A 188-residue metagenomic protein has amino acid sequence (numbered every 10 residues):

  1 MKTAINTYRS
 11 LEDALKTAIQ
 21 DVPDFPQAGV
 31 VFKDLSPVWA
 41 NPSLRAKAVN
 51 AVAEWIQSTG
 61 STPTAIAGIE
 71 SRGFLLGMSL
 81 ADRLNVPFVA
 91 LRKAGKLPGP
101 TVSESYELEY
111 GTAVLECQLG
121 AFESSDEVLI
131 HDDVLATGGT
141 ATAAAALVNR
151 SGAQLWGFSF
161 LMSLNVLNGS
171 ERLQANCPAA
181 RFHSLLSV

Functional and structural regions predicted by a protein language model:
M1-T62, A113: Active-site-facing substrate-recognition patch
K2-L11, T17, T142-V188: PRPP-dependent phosphoribosyltransferase catalytic core
S61-E70: Short glycine-rich phosphate-binding loop at a beta-alpha junction
P63-T64, D126, W156: Conserved acidic residues
G68, I130-H131: Generic enzyme active-site microenvironment
L75-L84: Short Gly/Thr/Asp-enriched flexible loops that form oxyanion-binding sites at enzyme active sites
V86-L129: Short, glycine/charge-rich flexible loops or terminal/linker lids adjacent to PRPP-binding catalytic cores
D133, G138: Conserved G/P- and acidic residue-centered "switch" motifs that form tight phosphate/ATP-binding loops in soluble
